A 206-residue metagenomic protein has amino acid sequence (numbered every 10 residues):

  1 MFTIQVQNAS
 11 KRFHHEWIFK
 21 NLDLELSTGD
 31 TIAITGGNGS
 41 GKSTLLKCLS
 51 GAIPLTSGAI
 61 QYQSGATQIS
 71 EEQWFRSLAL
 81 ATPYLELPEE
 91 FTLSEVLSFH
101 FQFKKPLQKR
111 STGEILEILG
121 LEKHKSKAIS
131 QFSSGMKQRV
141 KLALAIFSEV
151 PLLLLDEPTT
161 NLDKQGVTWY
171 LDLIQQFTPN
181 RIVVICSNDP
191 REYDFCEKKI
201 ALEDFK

Functional and structural regions predicted by a protein language model:
I4, F19-N21: Conserved structural motif at the start of ABC-family nucleotide-binding domains
N38, D156, D163: ABC-family nucleotide-binding domains
S50: Helix-to-loop junction immediately C-terminal to a conserved catalytic motif
L55-W74: Conserved ABC transporter NBD signature motif
Y84, E89-K105: Q-loop/switch helix immediately C-terminal to the Walker
K109-H124: Conserved ABC ATPase "signature" region
L142: Hydrophobic anchor residue at the start of the ABC signature
